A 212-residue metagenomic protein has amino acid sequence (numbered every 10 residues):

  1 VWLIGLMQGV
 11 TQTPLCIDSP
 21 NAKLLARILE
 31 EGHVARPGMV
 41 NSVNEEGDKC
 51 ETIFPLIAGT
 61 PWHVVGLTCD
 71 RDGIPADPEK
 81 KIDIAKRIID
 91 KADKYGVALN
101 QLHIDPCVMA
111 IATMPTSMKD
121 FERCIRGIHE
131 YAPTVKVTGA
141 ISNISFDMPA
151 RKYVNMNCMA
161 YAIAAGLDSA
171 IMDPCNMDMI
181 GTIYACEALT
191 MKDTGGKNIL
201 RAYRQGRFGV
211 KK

Functional and structural regions predicted by a protein language model:
V1-A35, M118-G139: Alpha-helix-loop-beta-strand connector modules within alpha/beta enzyme cores
G9, L29, H33-R36, K49-P75: Glycoside hydrolase catalytic-domain context in secreted enzymes
C16, M39-N41, V65-G66, I171: Conserved beta-strand positions in the central sheet of alpha/beta enzyme cores
C16-L24, V43-D48, A140-F146, K152-Y153: Glycine-rich beta-to-alpha transition loops that act as phosphate-gripper elements at the mouths of alpha/beta enzyme
P20, H33-T52, I88: Phosphate/diphosphate-binding loops
G59-F208: Catalytic alpha/beta core domains of metabolic enzymes, predominantly
K211-K212: Long amphipathic alpha-helical segments
